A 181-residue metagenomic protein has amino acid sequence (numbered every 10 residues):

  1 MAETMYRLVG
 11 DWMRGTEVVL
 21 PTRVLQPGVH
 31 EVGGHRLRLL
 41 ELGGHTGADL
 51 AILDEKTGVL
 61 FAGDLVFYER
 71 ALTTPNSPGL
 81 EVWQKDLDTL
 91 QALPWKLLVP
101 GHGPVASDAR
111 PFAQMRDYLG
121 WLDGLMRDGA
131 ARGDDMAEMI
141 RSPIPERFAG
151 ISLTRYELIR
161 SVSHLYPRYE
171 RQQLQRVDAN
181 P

Functional and structural regions predicted by a protein language model:
M1-E41, T46, D86-L87: Metallo-beta-lactamase
A2-G10, A92-P94, A106-P181: Accessory terminal helices/loops
R7-P27, L50-A62, F67, L98 (+1 more regions): Short, charge-rich amphipathic segments
G15, T73, E138-M139: Alpha-helical interaction segments
L20, T73, G129: Short, flexible active-site loop motifs that bind/organize anionic cofactors or intermediates
P27, V32, I52, T74-N76 (+1 more regions): Generic structural "secondary-structure junction" signal
H30, T57, D88, I144 (+1 more regions): Residue-level marker of positions within ordered structural domains that often coincide with functionally constrained
R38-W121, L125: Metallo-beta-lactamase
